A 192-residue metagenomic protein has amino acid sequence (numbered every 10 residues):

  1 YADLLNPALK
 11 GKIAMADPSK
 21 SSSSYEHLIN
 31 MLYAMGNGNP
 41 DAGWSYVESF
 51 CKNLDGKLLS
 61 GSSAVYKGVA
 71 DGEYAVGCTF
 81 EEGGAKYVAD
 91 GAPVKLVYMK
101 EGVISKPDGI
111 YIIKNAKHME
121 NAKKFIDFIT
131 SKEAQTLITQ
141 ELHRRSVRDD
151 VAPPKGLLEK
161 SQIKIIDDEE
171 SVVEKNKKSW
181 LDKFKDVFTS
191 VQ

Functional and structural regions predicted by a protein language model:
Y1-E73: Extracytoplasmic ligand-binding site segments that recognize negatively charged/polar headgroups
A8-K20, F128-A152: Periplasmic-binding protein-like
K12-A16, A75-T79, K95-Y98: Structural recognition of the beta-strand scaffold that forms the well-ordered cores of secreted hydrolase catalytic
I29-Y33, P107-H118, L137-I138: A bilobed periplasmic-binding-protein/Venus flytrap-type ligand-binding module shared by bacterial periplasmic
Y46-C51, L58-L59, D90-K114: Periplasmic-binding protein-like
V65-Y66, G83-G84, A122, Q135: Short, hydrophobic alpha-helical packing/hinge segments within bilobed ligand-binding/sensory domains
A70, A75-P93, L142: A ligand-binding cleft/hinge motif common to bilobed small-molecule-binding domains
K155-Q192: Extracellular/periplasmic bilobal clamshell ligand-binding domains
